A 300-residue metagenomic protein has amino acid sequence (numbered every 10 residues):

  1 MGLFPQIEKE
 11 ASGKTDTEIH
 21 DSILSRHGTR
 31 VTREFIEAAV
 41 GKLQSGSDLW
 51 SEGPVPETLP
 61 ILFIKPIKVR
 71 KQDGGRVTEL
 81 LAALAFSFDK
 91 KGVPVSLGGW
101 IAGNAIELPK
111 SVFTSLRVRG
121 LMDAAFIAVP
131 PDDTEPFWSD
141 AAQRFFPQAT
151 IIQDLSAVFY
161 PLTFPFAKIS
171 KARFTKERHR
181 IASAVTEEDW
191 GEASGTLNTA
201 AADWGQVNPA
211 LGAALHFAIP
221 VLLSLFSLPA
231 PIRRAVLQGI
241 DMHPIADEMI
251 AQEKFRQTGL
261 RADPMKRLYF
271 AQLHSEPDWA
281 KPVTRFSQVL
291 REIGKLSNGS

Functional and structural regions predicted by a protein language model:
M1-P56, R70-Q72, F137: Short, positively charged, Gly/Tyr-enriched micro-motifs that form contact patches at catalytic or ligand/partner
G2-L3, A184-S300: Acidic/histidine-rich catalytic cores and adjacent linkers of DNA breakage/strand-transfer/modification proteins
L3, T15, T32, L43 (+11 more regions): Helical mechanochemical/support elements of P-loop NTPase systems and associated helical scaffolds
E10, K42-G46, S115, R119 (+7 more regions): Conserved, well-folded catalytic cores of nucleic-acid-processing and energy-transducing macromolecular machines
S22, A38-K42, L108-S115, P136-R144 (+5 more regions): Alpha-helical scaffold elements adjacent to nucleotide-binding pockets in ATP/GTP-utilizing enzyme cores
A39-P131, D140, D241: RNase H-like nuclease fold core
K65-P66, I127-H179: Conserved beta-strand -> loop -> alpha-helix junction used to position metal-binding or nucleic-acid-contacting
